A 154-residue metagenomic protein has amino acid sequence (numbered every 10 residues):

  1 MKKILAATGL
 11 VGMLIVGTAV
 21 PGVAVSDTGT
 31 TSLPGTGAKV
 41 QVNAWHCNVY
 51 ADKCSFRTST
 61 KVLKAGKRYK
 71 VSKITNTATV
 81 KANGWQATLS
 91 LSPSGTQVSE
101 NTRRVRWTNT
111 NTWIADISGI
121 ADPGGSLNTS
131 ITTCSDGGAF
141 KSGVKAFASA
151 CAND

Functional and structural regions predicted by a protein language model:
M1-K64: N-terminal prepro-regions of secreted/extracellular proteins
A65-A150: Membrane-insertion modules used to breach or fuse lipid bilayers
N153-D154: Short, solvent-exposed mixed-charge patches
